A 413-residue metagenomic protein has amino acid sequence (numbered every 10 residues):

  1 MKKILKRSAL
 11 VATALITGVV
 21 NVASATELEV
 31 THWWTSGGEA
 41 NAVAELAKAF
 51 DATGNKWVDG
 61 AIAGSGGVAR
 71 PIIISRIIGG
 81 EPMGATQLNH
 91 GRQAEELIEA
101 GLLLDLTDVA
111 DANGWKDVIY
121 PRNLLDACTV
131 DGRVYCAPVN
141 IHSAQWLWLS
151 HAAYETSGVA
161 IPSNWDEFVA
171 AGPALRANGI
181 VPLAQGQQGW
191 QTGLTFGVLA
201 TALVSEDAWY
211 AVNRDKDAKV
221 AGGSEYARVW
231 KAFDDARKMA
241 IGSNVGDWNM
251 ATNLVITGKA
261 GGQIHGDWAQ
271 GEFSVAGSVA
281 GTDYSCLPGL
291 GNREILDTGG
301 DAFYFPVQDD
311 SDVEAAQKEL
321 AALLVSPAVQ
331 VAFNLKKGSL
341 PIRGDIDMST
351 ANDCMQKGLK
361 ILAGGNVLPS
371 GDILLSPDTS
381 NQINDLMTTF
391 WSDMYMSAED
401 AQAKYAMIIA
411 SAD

Functional and structural regions predicted by a protein language model:
A23-A100, A112-W115, I161, D312-A315 (+1 more regions): Conserved N-terminal structural module of periplasmic/extracytoplasmic solute-binding proteins
T26, K48, T53, V275-G338: Extracytoplasmic/periplasmic substrate-recognition and gating elements
A49, I78, E155, I361-D413: Conserved C-terminal helix/tail region of periplasmic/extracytoplasmic solute-binding proteins
S75-R76, M83-G84, K116-H151, V181-P182 (+3 more regions): A structural signal for short loop-to-beta-strand junctions that line the ligand-binding cleft of periplasmic/secreted
G91-A144, V169, T195-G197: Hinge/lid segment of periplasmic solute-binding proteins
Y120-N123, Y284-L287, N334-D385, T389: Long, aromatic- and glycine/proline-rich binding clefts that accommodate carbohydrate-like moieties
V134-V139, Q145, V169-D215: Extracytoplasmic/periplasmic solute-binding protein
G172-L175, R214-V245: Glycine-centered hinge/linker elements that transmit conformational signals in sensory and ligand-binding systems
